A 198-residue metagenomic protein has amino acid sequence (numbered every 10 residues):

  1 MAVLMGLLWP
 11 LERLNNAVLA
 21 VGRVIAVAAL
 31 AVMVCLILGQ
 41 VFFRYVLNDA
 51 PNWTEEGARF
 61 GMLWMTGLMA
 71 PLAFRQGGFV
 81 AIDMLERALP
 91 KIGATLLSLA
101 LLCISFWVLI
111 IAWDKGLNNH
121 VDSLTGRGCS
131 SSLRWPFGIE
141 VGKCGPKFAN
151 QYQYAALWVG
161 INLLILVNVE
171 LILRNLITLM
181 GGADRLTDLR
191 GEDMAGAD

Functional and structural regions predicted by a protein language model:
M1-D198: Alpha-helical transmembrane segments and membrane-interface helix-loop junctions in multi-pass membrane proteins
